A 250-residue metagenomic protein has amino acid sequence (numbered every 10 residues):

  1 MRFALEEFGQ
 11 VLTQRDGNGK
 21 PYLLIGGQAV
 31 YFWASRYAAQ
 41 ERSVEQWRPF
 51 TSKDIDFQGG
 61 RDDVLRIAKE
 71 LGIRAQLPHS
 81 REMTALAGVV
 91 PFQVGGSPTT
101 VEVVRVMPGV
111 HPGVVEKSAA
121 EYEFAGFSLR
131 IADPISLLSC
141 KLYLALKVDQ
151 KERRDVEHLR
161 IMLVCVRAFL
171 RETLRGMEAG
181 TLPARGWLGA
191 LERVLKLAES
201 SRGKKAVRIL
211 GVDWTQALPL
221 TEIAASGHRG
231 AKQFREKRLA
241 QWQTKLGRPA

Functional and structural regions predicted by a protein language model:
M1-A250: Compositionally biased terminal segments of proteins
